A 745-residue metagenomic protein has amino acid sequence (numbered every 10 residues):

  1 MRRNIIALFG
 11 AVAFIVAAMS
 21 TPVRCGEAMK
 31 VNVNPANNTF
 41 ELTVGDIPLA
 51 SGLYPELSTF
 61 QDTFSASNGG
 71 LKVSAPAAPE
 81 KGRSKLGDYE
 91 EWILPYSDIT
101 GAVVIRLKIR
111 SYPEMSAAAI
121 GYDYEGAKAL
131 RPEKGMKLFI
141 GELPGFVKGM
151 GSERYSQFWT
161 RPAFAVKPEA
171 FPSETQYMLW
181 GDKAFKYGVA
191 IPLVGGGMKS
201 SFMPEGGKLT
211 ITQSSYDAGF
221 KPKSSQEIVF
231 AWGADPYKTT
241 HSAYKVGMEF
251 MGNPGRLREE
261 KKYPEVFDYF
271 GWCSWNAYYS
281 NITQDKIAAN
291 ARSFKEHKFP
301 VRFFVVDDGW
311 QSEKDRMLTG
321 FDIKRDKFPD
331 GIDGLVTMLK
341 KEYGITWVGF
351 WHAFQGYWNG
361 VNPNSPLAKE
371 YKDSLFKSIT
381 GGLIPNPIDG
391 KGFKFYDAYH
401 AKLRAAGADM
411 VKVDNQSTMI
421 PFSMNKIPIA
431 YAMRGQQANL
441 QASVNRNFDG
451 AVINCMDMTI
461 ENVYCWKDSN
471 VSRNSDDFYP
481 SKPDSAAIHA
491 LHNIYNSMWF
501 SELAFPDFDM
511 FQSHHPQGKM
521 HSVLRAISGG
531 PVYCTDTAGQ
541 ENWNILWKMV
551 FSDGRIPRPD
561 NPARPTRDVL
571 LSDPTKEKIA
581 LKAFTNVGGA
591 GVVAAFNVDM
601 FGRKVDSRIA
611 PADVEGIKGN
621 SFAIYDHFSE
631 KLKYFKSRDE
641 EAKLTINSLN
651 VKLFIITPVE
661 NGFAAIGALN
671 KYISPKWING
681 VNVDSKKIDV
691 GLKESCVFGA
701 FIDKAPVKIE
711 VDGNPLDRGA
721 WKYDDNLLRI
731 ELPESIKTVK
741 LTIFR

Functional and structural regions predicted by a protein language model:
M1-E27: Bacterial Sec-dependent N-terminal signal peptides
G26-F303, G320-F328, E342, W347 (+2 more regions): Carbohydrate-recognition beta-sandwich/jelly-roll modules in extracellular/periplasmic carbohydrate-active proteins
G69-K72, P76-P79, I678-V681, N714-E734: Extracellular/luminal ectodomains and secreted, surface-exposed scaffolds of diverse proteins
P144-R154, D613-S629, F701-P715: Solvent-exposed beta-hairpin/edge-strand motifs
E265-I427: Aromatic-lined carbohydrate-binding/catalytic grooves of carbohydrate-active enzymes
V361-A408, G435-I545, N561-K578: Glycan-recognition surfaces
R525-S528, Y533, L571-N620, L649-V659 (+1 more regions): Carbohydrate-binding surface patches
F635-S674, F698, K722-R745: C-terminal beta-strand-rich structural cap/linker in extracellular carbohydrate-active enzymes
